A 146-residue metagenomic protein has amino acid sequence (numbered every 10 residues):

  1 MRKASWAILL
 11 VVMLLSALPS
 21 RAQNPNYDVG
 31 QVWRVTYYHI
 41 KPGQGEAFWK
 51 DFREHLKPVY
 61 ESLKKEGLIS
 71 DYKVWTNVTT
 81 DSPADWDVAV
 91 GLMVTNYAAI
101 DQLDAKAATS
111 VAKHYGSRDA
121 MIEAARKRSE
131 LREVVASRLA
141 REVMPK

Functional and structural regions predicted by a protein language model:
M1-A4: Positively charged n-region of N-terminal signal peptides that target proteins for export
A7-A17: Bacterial N-terminal signal peptides
L18-A22: Sec/Tat signal peptide C-region and signal peptidase I cleavage site
N24-Y27, P58, S62-S70, A84-D85 (+1 more regions): An amphipathic, aromatic/His-enriched active-site/gating alpha helix that lines ligand/cofactor pockets
D28-G43: Acidic/histidine-rich, surface-exposed loop or edge segments in extracytoplasmic proteins
T36, F48, V90, I100: Hydrophobic pocket/interface hotspot
K41-A89: N-terminal, post-signal-peptide region of Sec/Tat-exported proteins
P145-K146: Short, solvent-exposed mixed-charge patches
